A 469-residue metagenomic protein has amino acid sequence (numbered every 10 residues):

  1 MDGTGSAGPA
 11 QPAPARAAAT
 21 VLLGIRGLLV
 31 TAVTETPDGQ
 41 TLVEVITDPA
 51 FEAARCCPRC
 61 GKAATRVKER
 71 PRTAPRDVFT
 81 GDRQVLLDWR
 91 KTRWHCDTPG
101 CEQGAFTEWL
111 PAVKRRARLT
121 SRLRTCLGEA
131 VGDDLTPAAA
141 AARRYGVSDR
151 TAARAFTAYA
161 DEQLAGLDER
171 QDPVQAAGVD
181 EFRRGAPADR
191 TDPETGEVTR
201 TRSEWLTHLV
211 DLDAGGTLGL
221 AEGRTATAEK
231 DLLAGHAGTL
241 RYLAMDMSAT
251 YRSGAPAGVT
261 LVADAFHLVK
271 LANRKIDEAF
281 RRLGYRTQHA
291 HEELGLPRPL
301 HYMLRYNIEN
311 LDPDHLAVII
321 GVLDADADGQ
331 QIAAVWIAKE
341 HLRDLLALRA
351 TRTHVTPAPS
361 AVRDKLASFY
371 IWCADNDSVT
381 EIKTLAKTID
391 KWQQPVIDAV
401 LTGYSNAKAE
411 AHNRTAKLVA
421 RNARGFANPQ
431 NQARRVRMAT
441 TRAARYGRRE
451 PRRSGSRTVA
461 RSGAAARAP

Functional and structural regions predicted by a protein language model:
M1-C101: Short, conserved DNA-binding cores of transcription-related domains
A54, R59-T65, R202-S203, D213 (+3 more regions): Acidic/histidine-rich catalytic cores and adjacent linkers of DNA breakage/strand-transfer/modification proteins
T65, R72-A177, E181-A188, A237-G238 (+1 more regions): Short, positively charged, Gly/Tyr-enriched micro-motifs that form contact patches at catalytic or ligand/partner
T151-A244, S248-G254: RNase H-like nuclease fold core
Y159, P193-E194, P256-T260, I276-F280: Short secondary-structure boundary/capping segments
Q175, V262, G403-S405: Residue-level marker of motif borders
L268-H289: Short alpha-helix plus adjacent loop in nuclease-associated cores
